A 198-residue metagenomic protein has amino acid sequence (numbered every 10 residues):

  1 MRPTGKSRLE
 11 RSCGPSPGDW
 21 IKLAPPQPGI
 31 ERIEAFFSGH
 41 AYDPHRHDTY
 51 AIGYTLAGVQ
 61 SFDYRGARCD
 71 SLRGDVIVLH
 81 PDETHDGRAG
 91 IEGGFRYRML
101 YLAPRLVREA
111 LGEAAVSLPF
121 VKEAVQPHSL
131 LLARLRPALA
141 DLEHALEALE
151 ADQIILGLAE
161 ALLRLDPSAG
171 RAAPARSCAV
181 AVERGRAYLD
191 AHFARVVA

Functional and structural regions predicted by a protein language model:
M1-R8: Short, intrinsically disordered or compositionally biased N-terminal tails of bacterial proteins
R8-E10, P17-P119: N-terminal regulatory/effector-sensing and dimerization cores that precede helix-turn-helix DNA-binding domains
E113-R176, A181-A187: Amphipathic alpha-helical segments enriched in hydrophobic/aromatic residues interleaved with Lys/Arg
H192-V197: Short helix/strand-capping hinge loops at secondary-structure junctions that flank key functional elements
